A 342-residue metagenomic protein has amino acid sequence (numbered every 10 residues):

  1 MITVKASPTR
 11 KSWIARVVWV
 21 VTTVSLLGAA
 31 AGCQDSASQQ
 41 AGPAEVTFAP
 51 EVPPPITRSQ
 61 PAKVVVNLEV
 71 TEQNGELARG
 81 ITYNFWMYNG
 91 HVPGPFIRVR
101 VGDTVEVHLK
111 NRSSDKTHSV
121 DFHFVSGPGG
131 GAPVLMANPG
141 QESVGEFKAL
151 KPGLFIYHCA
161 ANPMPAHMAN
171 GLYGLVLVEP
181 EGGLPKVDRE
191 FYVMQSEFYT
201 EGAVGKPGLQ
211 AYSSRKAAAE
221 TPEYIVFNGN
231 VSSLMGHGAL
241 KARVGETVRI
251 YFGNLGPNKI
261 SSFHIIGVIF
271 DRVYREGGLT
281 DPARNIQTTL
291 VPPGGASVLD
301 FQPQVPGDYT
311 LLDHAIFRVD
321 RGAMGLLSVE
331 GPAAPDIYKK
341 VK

Functional and structural regions predicted by a protein language model:
M1-I14: N-terminal secretory signal peptides that target proteins for export/translocation
I2, G32-K342: Copper-binding active sites and cupredoxin-like electron-transfer domains, recognizing His/Cys-rich ligand loops
T9, W19-T22, P222: N-terminal functional modules and adjacent low-complexity/disordered segments of proteins
S12, S25-L26, N67: Acidic/proline-rich low-complexity IDRs
V17-A29: Bacterial N-terminal signal peptides
